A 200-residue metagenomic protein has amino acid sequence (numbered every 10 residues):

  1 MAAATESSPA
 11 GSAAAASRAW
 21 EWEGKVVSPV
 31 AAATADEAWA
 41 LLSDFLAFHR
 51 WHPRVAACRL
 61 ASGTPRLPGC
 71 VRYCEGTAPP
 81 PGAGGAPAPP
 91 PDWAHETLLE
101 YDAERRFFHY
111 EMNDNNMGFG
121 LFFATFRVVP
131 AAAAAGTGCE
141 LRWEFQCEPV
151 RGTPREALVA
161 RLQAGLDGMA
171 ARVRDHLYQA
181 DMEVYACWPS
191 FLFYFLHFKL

Functional and structural regions predicted by a protein language model:
M1-L67: Hydrophobic ligand-binding cavity/cleft-lining segments
A10-G11, P65-Y73, A103-E111: Short, hydrophobic/aromatic-rich segments at coil-to-beta transitions
V26-S28, C58-L60, A94-E100, M112-N113 (+1 more regions): Hydrophobic/aromatic beta-strand elements that line small-molecule binding cavities or substrate pockets in beta-rich
A32-D36, G63-R66, L99-R106, V128-E140: A short, structured loop/turn motif at beta-sheet edges
E37-L42, F48, R72, L98 (+2 more regions): Hydrophobic pocket/interface hotspot
C70-P87, H109-N115: Short beta-strand segments that buttress and anchor functional surface loops
H109-A171, D175: Beta-strand/loop substructures that line and gate deep hydrophobic ligand-binding cavities in soluble
A171-L200: Short, highly charged C-terminal tails/helix-capping segments
